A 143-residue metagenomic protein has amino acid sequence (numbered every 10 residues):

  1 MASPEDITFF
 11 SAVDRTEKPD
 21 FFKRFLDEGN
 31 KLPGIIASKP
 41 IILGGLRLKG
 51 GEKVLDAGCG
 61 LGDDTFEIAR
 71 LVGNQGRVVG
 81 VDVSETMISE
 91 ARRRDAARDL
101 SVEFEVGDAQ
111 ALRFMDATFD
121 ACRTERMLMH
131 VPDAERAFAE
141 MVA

Functional and structural regions predicted by a protein language model:
M1-E52, D63-E67: Conserved class I S-adenosyl-L-methionine
L46, L112-F114, V131: Helix-loop segment at the mouth of the active site in Rossmann-fold oxidoreductases, especially SDR/KR enzymes
R47-K49, G73, P132: Short conserved AdoMet
K53-A57, L61-A111, R136: Class I SAM-dependent methyltransferase SAM/SAH-binding core
Q110-A121: A short acidic, Gly/Pro-enriched loop at the edge of an enzyme's catalytic core that lines a small-molecule cofactor
D120-D133: A short SAM/SAH-binding and catalytic strip from SAM-dependent methyltransferases
E135-A143: A short glycine-rich, Lys/Arg-flanked "PGG" loop and its adjoining helix->strand segment in the class I
